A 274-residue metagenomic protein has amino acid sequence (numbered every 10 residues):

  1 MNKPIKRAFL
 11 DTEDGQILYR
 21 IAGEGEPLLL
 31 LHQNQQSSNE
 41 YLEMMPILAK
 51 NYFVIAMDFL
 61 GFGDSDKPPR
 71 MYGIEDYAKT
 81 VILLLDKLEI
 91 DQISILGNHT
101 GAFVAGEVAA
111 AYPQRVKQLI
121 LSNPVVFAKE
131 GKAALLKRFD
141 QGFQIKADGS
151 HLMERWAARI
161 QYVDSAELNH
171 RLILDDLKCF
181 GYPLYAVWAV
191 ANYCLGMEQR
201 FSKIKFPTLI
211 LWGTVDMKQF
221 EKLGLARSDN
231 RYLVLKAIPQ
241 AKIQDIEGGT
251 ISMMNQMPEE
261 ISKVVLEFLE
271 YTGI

Functional and structural regions predicted by a protein language model:
M1-Q16: N-terminal cap/lid segment of alpha/beta-hydrolase-fold proteins
G15-D64: Conserved HGGG/HGGXW glycine-rich cap/lid loop of the alpha/beta-hydrolase fold
P27, N51-F53, D91-S94, R115-Q118 (+1 more regions): Structural signature of beta-strand start/N-cap positions in the alpha/beta core of ABC transporter nucleotide-binding
L42-E43, A56-T100, M254-N255, E259-K263: Active-site loop/oxyanion-hole signature of alpha/beta-hydrolase fold enzymes
G106-A111, K117-D148: Flexible "cap/lid" loop of the alpha/beta hydrolase fold
G131, K146-S202: Conserved alpha/beta-hydrolase catalytic His-Asp/Glu region
T208-G249: Conserved loop-alpha-helix segment in the C-terminal half of the alpha/beta-hydrolase fold that carries the catalytic
I238-I274: Catalytic active-site module of serine/aspartate enzymes centered on a nucleophile-bearing elbow/loop
